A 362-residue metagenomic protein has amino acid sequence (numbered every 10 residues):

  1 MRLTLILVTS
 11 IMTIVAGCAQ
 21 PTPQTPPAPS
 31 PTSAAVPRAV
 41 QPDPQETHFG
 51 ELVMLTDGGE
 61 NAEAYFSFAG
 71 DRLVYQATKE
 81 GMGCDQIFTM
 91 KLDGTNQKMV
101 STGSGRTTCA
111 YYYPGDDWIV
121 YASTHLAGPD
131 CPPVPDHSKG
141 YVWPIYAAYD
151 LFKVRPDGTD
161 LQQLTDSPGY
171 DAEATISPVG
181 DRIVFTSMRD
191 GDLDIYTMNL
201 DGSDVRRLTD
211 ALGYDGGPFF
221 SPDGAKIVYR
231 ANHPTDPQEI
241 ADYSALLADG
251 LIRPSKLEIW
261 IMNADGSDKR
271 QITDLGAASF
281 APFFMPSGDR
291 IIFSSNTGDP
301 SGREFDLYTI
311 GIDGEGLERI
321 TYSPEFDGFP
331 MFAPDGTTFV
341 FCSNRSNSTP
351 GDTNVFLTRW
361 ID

Functional and structural regions predicted by a protein language model:
V15-G17: C-terminal motif of bacterial Sec signal peptides marking the signal peptidase cleavage site
A19-T32: Bacterial Sec signal peptide processing site at the extreme N-terminus
P37-P42, E51-G83: Beta-strand-rich domains and repeat architectures in extracellular enzymes and scaffolds, especially beta-propellers
A39-E60, K91-R106, V154-Y170, N199-Y214 (+4 more regions): Multi-bladed beta-propeller domains
D57-E60, A77-I87, S101-T107, A122-D150 (+8 more regions): A flexible loop/linker signature enriched in serine peptidases of the S9 family
F68-A69, P114-G115, P178-V179, P222-D223 (+2 more regions): Residue-level detector of Asp-centered blade-edge/turn motifs that repeat once per structural unit in beta-propeller
L73-V74, I119, I183, I227 (+2 more regions): Hydrophobic beta-strand positions that form the internal "hydrophobic ladder" of WD40/Gbeta-like beta-propeller blades
